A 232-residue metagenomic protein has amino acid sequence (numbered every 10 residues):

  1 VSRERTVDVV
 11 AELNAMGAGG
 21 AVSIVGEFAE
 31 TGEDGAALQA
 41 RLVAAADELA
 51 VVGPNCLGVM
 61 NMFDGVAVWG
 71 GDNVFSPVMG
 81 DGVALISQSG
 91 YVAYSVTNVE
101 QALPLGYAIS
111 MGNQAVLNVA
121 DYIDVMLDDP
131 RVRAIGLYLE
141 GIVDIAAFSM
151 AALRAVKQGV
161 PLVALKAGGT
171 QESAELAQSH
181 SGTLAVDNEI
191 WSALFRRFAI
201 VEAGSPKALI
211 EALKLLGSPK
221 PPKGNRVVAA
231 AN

Functional and structural regions predicted by a protein language model:
V1-N232: Catalytic-core regions of core metabolic enzymes, especially those transforming organic acids/acyl-group intermediates
